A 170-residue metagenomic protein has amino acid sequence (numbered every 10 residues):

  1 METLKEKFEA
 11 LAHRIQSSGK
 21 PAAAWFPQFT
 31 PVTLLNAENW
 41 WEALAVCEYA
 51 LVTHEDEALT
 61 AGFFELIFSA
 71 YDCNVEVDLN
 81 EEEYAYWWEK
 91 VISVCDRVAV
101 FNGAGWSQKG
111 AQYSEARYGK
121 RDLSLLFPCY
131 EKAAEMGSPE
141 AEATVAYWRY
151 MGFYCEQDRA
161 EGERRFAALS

Functional and structural regions predicted by a protein language model:
S18-G19, T53-E57, Y71-V75, C95-D96 (+5 more regions): Short helix-capping/linker turns of helical repeat alpha-solenoids
F29, E65-C73, W106-E115, T144-M151: Hydrophobic face of amphipathic alpha-helices that form TPR/SEL1-like repeat modules and related alpha-solenoid
V32-E38, D72-A85, Y113-L123, F153-R159: Short coil/turn connectors between adjacent alpha-helices in alpha-solenoid helical repeat scaffolds
G162-S170: TPR/TPR-like (Sel1-like) alpha-helical repeat modules
